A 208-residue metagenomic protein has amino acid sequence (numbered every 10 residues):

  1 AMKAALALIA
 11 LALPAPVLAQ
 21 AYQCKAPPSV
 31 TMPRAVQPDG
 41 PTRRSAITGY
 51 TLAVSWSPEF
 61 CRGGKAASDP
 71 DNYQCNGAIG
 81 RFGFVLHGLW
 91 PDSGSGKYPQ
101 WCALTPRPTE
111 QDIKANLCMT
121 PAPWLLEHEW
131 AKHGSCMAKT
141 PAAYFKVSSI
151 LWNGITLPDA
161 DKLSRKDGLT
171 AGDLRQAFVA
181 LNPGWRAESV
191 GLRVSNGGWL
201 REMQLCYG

Functional and structural regions predicted by a protein language model:
A4: Nucleotide/phosphate-binding catalytic cleft detector across ATP-hydrolyzing and phosphate-transferring enzymes
Q20-G63: N-terminal module-boundary/linker segments of secreted carbohydrate-active enzymes
K65-G208: Domain-level detector of nuclease and nuclease-like folds in predominantly extracellular/periplasmic contexts
